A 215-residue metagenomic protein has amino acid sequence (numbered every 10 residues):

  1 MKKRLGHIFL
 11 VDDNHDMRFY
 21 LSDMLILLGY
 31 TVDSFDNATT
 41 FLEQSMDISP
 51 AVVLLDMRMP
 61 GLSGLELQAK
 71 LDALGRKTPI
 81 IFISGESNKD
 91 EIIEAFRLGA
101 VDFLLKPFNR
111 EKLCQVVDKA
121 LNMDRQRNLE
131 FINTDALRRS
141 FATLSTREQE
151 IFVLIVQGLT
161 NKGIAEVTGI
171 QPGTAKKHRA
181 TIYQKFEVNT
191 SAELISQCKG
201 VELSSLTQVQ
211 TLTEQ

Functional and structural regions predicted by a protein language model:
K2-D16, L21-L25, A38, V53 (+1 more regions): Conserved acidic segment of CheY-like receiver
D36-N37, S63-E66: Acidic catalytic/metal-coordinating carboxylates
M57-M59: Receiver (REC) domain active-site loop signature in two-component systems and cognate sites in sensor histidine kinases
N88-D90, L104, F108-V117, V167: C-terminal output helix
T160-E193: Recognition helix of helix-turn-helix DNA-binding domains
Y183-Q215: Basic, Lys/Arg-enriched C-terminal extension of HTH/homeodomain DNA-binding domains
